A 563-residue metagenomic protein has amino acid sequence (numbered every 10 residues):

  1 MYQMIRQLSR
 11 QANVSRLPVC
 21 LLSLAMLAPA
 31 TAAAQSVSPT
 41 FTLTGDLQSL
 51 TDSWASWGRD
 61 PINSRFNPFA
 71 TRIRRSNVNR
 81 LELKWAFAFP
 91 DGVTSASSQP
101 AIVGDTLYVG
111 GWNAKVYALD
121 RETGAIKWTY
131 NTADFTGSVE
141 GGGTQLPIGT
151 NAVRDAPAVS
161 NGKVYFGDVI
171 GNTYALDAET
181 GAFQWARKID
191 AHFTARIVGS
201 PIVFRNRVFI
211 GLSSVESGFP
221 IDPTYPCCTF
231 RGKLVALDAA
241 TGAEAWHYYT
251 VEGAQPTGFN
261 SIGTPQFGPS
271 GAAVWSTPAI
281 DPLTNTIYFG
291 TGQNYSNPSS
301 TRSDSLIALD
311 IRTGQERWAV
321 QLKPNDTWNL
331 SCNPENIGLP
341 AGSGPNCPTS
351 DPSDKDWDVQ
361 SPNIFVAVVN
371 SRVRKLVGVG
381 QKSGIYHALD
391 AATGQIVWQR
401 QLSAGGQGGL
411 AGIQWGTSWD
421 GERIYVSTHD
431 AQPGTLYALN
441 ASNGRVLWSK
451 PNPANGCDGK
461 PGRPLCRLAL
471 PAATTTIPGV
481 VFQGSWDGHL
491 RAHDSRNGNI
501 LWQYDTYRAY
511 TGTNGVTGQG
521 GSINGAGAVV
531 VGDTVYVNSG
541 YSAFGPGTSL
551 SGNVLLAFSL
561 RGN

Functional and structural regions predicted by a protein language model:
R16-P29: Bacterial N-terminal signal peptides
S36-L83, Q255: Blade/loop signatures of beta-propeller domains
T51-P61, V93-V116, G142-T173, F193-P226 (+7 more regions): Repeat-blade elements of multi-bladed beta-propeller folds
K84, A125-W128, A182-A186, A245-W246 (+4 more regions): A structural motif specific to WD40 beta-propellers
P90-T94, T132-G137, K188-T194, V251-A254 (+4 more regions): Short coil/turn segments at the loop-to-beta-strand junctions that recur within blades of beta-propeller repeat folds
A118, A175, A236, A308 (+4 more regions): Conserved blade-register residue in beta-propeller folds
D120-T123, D177-T180, D238-T241, I311-T313 (+4 more regions): Short loop/turn segments that connect beta-strands within beta-propeller blades
S403-G409, A454-L468, I500-V530: Conserved blade-ending motifs and adjacent loop-strand segments that build the rim/top face of beta-propeller domains
